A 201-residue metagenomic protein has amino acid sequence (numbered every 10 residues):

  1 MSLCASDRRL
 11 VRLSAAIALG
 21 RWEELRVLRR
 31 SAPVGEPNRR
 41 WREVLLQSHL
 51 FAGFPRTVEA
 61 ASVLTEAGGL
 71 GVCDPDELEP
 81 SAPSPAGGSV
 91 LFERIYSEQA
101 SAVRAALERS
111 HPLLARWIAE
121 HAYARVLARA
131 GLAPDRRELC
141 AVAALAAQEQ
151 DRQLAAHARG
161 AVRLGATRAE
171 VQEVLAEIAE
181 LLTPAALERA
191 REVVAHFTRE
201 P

Functional and structural regions predicted by a protein language model:
M1-R9, A15-E43, H49-P134, R163 (+1 more regions): Acidic, glycine/proline-rich low-complexity segments that act as flexible tails and inter-domain linkers
G20, E149-Q150: Alpha-solenoid helical repeat scaffolds
A144, Q150-Q153, A158, R168-R189: Preference for long, well-ordered alpha-helical segments
